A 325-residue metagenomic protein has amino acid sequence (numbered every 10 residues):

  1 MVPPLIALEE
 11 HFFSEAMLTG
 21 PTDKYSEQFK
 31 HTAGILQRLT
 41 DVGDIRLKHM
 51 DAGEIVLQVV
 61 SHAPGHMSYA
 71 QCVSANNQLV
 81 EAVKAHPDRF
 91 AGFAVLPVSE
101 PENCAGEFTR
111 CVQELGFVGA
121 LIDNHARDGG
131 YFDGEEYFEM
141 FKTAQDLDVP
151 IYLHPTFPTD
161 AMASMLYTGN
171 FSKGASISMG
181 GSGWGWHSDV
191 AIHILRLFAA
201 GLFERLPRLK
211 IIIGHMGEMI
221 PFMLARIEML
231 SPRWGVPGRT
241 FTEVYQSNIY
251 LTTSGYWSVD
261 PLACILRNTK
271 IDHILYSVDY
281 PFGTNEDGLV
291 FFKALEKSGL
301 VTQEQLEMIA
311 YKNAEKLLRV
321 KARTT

Functional and structural regions predicted by a protein language model:
V2, L8-T40, T159-S188, I227-N248: Active-site gating loops and adjacent loop-to-helix segments of metal-dependent hydrolytic enzymes
V2-L57, G106-R110, A200, L209 (+4 more regions): Mid-to-C-terminal alpha-helical segments outside catalytic/metal-binding sites
I6-E10, Q58-V60, A91-A94, A120-I122 (+4 more regions): Hydrophobic faces of well-ordered beta-strands that scaffold small-molecule active sites in alpha/beta enzyme cores
H11, H125, T156-F157, F198 (+3 more regions): Catalytic metal-binding/acid-base residues of hydrolase active sites
A16-L18, A70, S74, A161-F171 (+4 more regions): Histidine/acidic-residue-rich catalytic or RNA/ligand-binding cores of hydrolases and nuclease-related proteins
V56-H193, A200: Active-site gating/metal-coordination segments in enzymes
L115-G119, D146-P150, L206-L209, Y245-Y250 (+1 more regions): Glycine-enriched alpha-helix->loop->beta-strand junction motifs that scaffold or abut catalytic
F198-Q246: Aromatic-lined glycan-binding groove of carbohydrate-active enzymes
